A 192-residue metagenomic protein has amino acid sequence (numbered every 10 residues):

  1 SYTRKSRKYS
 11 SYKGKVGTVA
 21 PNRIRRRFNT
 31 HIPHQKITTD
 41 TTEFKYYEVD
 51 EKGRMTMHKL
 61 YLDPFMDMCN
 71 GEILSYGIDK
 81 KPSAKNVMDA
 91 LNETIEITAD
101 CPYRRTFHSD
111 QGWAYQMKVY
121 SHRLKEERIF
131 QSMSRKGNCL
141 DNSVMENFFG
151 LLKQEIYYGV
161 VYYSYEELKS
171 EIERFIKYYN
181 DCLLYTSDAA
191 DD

Functional and structural regions predicted by a protein language model:
S1-P33, N138: Basic, flexible linker segments flanking DNA-binding modules in nucleic acid-interacting mobile-element proteins
S10-K15, S109-Q111, M117-K118, M133-K153 (+1 more regions): RNase H-like two-metal-ion nuclease catalytic core shared by retroviral integrases and related mobile-element nucleases
R26-L74: An active-site-proximal beta-strand-loop segment
H58-K59, Y76-D100: Active-site beta-loop-alpha junctions of metal-dependent nucleic acid enzymes, especially the RNase H-like/DDE
E72, D100-R105: Short, surface-exposed connector motifs at secondary-structure boundaries
F130: Residue-level detector of anion-binding/catalytic polar loops
Y185-D192: Conserved small/polar residues in nucleotide/adenosyl-binding loops
